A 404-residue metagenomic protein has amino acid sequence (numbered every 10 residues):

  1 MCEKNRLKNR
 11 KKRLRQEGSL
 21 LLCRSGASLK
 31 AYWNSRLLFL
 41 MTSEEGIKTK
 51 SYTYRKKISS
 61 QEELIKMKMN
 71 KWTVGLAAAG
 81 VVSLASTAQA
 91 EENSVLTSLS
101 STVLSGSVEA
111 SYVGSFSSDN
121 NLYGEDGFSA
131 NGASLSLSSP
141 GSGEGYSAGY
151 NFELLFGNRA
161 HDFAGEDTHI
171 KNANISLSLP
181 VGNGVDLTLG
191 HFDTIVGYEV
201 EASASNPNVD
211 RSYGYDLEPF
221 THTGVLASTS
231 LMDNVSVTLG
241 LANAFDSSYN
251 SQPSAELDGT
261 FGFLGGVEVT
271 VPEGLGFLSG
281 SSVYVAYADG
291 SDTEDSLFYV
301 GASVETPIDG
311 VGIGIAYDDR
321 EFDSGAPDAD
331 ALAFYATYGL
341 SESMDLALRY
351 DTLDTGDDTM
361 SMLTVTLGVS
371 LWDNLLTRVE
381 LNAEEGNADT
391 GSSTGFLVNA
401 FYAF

Functional and structural regions predicted by a protein language model:
R6, R10-G26, A31-L38, T42: Positively charged N-terminal leader segments that act as targeting/secretion signals
L29, W33-R36, K50-S118: N-terminal periplasmic/intermembrane-space "pro-region" immediately following the signal or transit peptide
E91-S247, G259-F261, E268-F277, L332-Y335 (+2 more regions): Outer membrane beta-barrel
S115-S118, G184, T188-Y213, D289-D295 (+3 more regions): Outer-membrane beta-barrel translocator/channel fold
T260-D357: Detector for outer-membrane/organellar transmembrane beta-barrel domains, recognizing the amphipathic beta-strand
V269, V369, S392-F404: Outer-membrane beta-barrel "beta-signal"
S341-R378, N382: C-terminal hydrophobic structural anchor segments that stabilize assembly/packing rather than catalytic chemistry
